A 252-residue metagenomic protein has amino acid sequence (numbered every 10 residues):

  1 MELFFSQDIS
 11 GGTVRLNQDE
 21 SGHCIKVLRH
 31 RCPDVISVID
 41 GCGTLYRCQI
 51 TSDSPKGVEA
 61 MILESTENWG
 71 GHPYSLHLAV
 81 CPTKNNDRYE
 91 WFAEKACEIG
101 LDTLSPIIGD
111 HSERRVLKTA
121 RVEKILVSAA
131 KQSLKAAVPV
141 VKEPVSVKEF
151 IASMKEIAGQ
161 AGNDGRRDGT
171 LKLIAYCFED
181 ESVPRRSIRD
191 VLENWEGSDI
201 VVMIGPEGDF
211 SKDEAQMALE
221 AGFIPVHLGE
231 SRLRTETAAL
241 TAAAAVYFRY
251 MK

Functional and structural regions predicted by a protein language model:
M1-E67, R166: N-terminal positively charged helical leader segments and presequences
G12, C32-D34, T44-Y46, K56-V58 (+4 more regions): A generic structural signal for short beta-strands and their flanking turns/coil linkers
A60, V138-K142, P225: Generic structural signal for residues in well-ordered beta-strands
S65, G109-S112, E207, E230-S231: Short, ordered loop/turn segments at secondary-structure junctions
W69-A161, G165-L173: RNA substrate-binding interface of SAM-dependent RNA methyltransferases
K172-M217, A221-V226: Active-site/ligand-binding-proximal alpha/beta "capping" segment
F210-K252: Structured adenosyl-cofactor binding patch, chiefly the S-adenosyl-L-methionine
